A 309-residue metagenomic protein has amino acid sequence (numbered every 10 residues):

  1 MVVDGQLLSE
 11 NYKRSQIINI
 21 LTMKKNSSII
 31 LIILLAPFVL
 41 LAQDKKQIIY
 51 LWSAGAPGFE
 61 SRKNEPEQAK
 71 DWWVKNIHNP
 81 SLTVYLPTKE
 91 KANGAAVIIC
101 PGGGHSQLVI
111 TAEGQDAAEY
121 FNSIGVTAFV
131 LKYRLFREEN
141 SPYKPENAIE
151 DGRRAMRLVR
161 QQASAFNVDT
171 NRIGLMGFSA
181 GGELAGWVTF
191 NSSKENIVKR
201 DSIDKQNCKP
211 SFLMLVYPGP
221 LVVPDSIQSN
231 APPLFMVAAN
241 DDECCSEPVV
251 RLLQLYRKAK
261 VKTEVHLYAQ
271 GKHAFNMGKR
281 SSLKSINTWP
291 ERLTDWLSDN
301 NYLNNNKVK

Functional and structural regions predicted by a protein language model:
D44-K91: N-terminal cap/lid segment of alpha/beta-hydrolase-fold proteins
N93-G102: Short beta-strand element of the alpha/beta-hydrolase
V109-I110, R134-F166, K279-I286: Catalytic nucleophile-loop/oxyanion-hole region of alpha/beta-hydrolase and closely related hydrolase-like folds
T111-F129, Q254: Short amphipathic alpha-helix adjacent to the substrate-entry channel of hydrolases
E150-S229: Primarily recognizes the serine-hydrolase "nucleophile elbow" in alpha/beta-hydrolase and SGNH/GDSL folds
F235-A238: Short beta-strand/loop motif that positions the catalytic acidic residue of the alpha/beta-hydrolase fold
E243-V249: Conserved alpha/beta-hydrolase "acid-adjacent" motif
V261-K309: C-terminal catalytic histidine-bearing segment of alpha/beta-hydrolase fold enzymes
